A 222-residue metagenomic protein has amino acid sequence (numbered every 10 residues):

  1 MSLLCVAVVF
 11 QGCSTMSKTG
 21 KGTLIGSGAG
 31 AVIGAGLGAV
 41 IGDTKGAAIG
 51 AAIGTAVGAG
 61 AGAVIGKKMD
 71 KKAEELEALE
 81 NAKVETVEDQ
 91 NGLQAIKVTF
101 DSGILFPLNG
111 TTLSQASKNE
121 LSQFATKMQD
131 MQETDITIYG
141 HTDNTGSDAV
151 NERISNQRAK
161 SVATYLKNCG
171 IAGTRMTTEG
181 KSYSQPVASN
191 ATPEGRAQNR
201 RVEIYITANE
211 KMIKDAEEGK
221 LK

Functional and structural regions predicted by a protein language model:
V8-G12: C-terminal motif of bacterial Sec signal peptides marking the signal peptidase cleavage site
S14-E77: Short, low-complexity, glycine-enriched hydrophobic/amphipathic alpha-helices that associate with lipid bilayers
M69-K97: Amphipathic, membrane-active segments
E74, A78, Q115, N119-T126 (+4 more regions): Solvent-exposed, polar/charged alpha-helical surfaces in well-ordered, non-transmembrane soluble domains, broadly
E80, G92-I96, F100-S102, N109 (+3 more regions): Envelope-exposed proteins and targeting segments
N81, V87-D89, D101-G103, N109-T111 (+4 more regions): Solvent-exposed coil/turn segments that connect beta secondary-structure elements in extracytoplasmic/periplasmic
L105-Y139, K167, I204, K211-K222: Periplasmic peptidoglycan-binding/anchoring modules of Gram-negative envelope and division proteins
H141-D215: Periplasmic OmpA-like peptidoglycan-binding domain that tethers envelope proteins to the cell wall
